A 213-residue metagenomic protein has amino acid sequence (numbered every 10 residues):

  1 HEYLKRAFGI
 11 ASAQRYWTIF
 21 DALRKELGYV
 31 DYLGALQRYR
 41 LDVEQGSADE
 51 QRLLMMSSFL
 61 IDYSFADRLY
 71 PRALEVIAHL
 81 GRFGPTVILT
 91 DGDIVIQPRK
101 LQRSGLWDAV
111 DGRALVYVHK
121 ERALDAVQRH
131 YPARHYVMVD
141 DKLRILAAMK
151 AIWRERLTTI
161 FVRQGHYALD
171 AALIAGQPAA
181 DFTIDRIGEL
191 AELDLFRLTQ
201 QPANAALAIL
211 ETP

Functional and structural regions predicted by a protein language model:
H1-K5, L33-Q37, I94, P98: An amphipathic alpha-helix signature
E2, A35-R38, E75, A126 (+2 more regions): Alpha-helical elements of Rossmann-like donor-binding domains used by nucleotide-donor carbohydrate transfer enzymes
L4, F8, I152-W153: Active-site catalytic pocket residues across diverse enzymes, especially alpha/beta-hydrolases
L4-K5, R40, L101, Q128: Hydrophobic alpha-helix position signal
A7-A11, W17-L60: A metal-dependent, Asp-based hydrolase signature
G34, S58-I88, E121-A126: Short, acidic loop-to-helix structural element flanking the phosphoryl-transfer center in phosphate-processing enzymes
L74-V87, D91-L115: Substrate-recognition/cap helix-loop segment adjacent to the acidic, metal-dependent catalytic center of Asp-based
P98, Q102-P213: Asp-based, Mg2+/Mn2+-dependent phosphohydrolase catalytic module
